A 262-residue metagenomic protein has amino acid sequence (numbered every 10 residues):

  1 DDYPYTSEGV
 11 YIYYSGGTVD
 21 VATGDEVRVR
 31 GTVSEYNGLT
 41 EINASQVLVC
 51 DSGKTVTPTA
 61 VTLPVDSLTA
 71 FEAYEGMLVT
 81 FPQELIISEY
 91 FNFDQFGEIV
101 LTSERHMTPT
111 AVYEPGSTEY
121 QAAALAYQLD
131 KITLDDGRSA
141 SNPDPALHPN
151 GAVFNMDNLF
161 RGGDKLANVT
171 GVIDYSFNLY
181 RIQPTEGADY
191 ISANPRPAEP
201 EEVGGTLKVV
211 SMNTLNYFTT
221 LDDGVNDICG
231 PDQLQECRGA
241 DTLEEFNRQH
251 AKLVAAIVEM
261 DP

Functional and structural regions predicted by a protein language model:
D1-E236, E245-V258: Extended non-catalytic accessory segments flanking core domains
D261-P262: Proline-aspartate-enriched helix->loop->beta-strand connector
